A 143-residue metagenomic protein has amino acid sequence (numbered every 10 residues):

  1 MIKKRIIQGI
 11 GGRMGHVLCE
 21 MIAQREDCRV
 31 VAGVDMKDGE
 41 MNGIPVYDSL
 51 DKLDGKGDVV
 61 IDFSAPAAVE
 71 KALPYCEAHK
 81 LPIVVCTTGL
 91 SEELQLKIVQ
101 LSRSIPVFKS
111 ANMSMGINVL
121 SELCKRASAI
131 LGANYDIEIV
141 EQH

Functional and structural regions predicted by a protein language model:
I2-R5: Extreme N-terminal starter segment of soluble prokaryotic enzymes
I7-E20: N-terminal Rossmann NAD(P)H-binding glycine-rich loop of SDR-like oxidoreductase domains
G9, M115, V119-Q142: Conserved anion/nucleotide-ligand pocket segment
M21-G43: NAD(P)-binding Rossmann-fold cofactor-contacting core
V30, V46, I83-V84, V107-K109: Hydrophobic beta-strand scaffold residues
Y47-K56: Short amphipathic alpha-helix with an adjacent loop that forms part of the alpha/beta core around
V60-I61: N-terminal Rossmann-like NAD(P) cofactor-binding module of classical short-chain dehydrogenase/reductase
E70-H79, C86-K109, M115-A127: Rossmann-fold NAD(P)-binding glycine/threonine-rich loop
